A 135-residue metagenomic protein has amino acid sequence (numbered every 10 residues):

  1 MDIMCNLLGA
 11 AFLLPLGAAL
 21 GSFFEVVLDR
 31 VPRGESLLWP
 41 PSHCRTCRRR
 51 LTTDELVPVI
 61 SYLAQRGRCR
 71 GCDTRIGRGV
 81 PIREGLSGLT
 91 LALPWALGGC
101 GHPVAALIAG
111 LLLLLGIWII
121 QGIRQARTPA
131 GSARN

Functional and structural regions predicted by a protein language model:
M1-N135: A membrane-topology feature that recognizes alpha-helical transmembrane segments and their immediate juxtamembrane
